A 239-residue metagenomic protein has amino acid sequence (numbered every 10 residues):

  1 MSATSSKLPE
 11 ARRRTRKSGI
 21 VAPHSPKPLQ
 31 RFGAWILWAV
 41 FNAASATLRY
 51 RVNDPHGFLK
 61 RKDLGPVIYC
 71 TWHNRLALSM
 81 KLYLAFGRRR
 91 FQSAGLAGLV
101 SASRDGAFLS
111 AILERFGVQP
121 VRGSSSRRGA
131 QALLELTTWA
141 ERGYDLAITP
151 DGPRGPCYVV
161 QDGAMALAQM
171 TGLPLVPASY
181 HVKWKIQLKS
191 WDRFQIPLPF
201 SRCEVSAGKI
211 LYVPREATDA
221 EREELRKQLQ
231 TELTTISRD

Functional and structural regions predicted by a protein language model:
S2-L84, S93-A94, A111, T138 (+2 more regions): Membrane-anchoring hydrophobic helices of lipid-metabolizing enzymes
R16, P156-D219: A cross-family acyltransferase "interaction/gating" segment
P66, G95-A97, G172-P174: Proline-centered loop/turn at the N-terminus of a beta-strand
L99-R142: Conserved nucleotide-cofactor-binding alpha/beta core module
G123, T149, P177-Y180: Generic beta-sheet signal
E135-T171: Catalytic-site beta-strand/loop segments enriched in glycine and acidic/polar residues
K209-V213, A217-R238: C-terminal functional extensions of proteins
